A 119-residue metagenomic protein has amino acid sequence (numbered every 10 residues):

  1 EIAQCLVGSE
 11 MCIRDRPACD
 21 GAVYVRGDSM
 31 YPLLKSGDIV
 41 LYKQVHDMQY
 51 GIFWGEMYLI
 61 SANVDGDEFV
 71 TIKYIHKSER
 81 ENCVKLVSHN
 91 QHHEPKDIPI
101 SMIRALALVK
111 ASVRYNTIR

Functional and structural regions predicted by a protein language model:
E1-G8, C12-I13: Single conserved hydrophobic/aromatic residue that forms the stacking wall/gate of nucleotide- or nucleobase-binding
R16-R119: Acidic/glycine-rich C-terminal interaction modules and beta/coil loop segments that lie outside canonical DNA-binding
